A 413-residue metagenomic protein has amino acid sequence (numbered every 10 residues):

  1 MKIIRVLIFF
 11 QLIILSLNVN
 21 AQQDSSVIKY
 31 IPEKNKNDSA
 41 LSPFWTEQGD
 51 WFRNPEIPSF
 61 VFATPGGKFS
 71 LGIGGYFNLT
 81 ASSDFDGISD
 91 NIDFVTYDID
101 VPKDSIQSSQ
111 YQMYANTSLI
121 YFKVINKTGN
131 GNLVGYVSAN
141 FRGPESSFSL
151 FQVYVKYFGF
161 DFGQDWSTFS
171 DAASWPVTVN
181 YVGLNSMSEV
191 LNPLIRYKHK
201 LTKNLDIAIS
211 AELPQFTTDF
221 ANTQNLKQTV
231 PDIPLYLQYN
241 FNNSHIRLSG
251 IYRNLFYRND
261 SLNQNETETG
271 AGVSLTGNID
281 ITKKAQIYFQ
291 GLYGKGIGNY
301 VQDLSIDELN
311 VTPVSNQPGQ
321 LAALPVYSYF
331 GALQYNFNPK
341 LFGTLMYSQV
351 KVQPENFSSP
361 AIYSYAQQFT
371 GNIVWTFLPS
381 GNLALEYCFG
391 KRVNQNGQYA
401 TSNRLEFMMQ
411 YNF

Functional and structural regions predicted by a protein language model:
M1-S26, F413: Bacterial Sec-dependent N-terminal signal peptides
N20-F85: N-terminal periplasmic/intermembrane-space "pro-region" immediately following the signal or transit peptide
T64-D93, D104-F216, P234, Q238-H245 (+2 more regions): Outer membrane beta-barrel
F69, S109-S118, S147-F151, K156 (+6 more regions): Residues that define the transmembrane beta-barrel architecture of outer-membrane proteins
G87-I92, E145-L150, A173-V179, T218-T229 (+5 more regions): Outer-membrane beta-barrel translocator domains and adjoining extracellular loop/strand segments of Gram-negative
N132-E145, I207-P214, L248-N254, F342-E355 (+1 more regions): Transmembrane beta-strand segments that form the barrel wall of outer-membrane beta-barrel proteins
Y239-F357, I362-Y363: Detector for outer-membrane/organellar transmembrane beta-barrel domains, recognizing the amphipathic beta-strand
W375-P379, T401-F413: Outer-membrane beta-barrel "beta-signal"
